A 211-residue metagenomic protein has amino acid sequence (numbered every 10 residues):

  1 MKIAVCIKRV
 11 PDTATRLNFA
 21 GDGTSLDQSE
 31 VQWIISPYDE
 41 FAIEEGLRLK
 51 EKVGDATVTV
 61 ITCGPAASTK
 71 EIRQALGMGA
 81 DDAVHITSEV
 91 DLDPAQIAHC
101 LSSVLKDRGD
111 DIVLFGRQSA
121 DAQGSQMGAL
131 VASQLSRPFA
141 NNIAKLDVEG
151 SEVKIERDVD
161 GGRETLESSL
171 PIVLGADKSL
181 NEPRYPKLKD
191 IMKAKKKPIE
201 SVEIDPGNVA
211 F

Functional and structural regions predicted by a protein language model:
M1-F211: N-terminal glycine-rich FAD/FM-binding segment characteristic of electron-transfer flavoproteins
